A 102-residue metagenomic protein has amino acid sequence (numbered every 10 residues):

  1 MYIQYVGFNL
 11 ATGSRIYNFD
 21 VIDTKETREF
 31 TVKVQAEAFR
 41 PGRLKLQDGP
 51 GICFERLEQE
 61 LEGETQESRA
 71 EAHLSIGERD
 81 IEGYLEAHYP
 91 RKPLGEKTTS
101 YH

Functional and structural regions predicted by a protein language model:
M1-T27: Short, charged/polar N-terminal "headpieces" of proteins
Y2, A11-G13, K33, D48 (+2 more regions): Generic detection of intrinsically disordered/low-complexity segments and helix-coil linkers/edges
G7-N9, E29, L74, E78-R79: Alpha-helical interaction segments
T12, T24-T27, T31, T65 (+1 more regions): Residue-identity detector for threonine
I22-Q47: Amphipathic alpha-helical interaction modules
A38-H102: Acidic, low-complexity intrinsically disordered segments
